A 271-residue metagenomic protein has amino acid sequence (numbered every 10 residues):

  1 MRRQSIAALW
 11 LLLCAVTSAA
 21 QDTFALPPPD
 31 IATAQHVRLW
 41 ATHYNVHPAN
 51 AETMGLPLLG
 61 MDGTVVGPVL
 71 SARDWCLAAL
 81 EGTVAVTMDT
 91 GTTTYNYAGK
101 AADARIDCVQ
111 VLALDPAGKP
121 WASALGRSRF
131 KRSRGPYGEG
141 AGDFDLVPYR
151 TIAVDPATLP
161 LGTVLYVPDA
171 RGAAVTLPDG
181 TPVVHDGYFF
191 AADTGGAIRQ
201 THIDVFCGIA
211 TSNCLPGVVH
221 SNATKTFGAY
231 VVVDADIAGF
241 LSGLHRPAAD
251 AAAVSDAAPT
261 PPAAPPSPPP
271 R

Functional and structural regions predicted by a protein language model:
M1-A7: Bacterial N-terminal signal peptides that target proteins for export
C14-T17: N-terminal signal peptide c-region/cleavage motif recognized by signal peptidases
Q21-R271: Solvent-exposed, well-ordered loop and adjacent helix/strand elements within mature globular domains that form
